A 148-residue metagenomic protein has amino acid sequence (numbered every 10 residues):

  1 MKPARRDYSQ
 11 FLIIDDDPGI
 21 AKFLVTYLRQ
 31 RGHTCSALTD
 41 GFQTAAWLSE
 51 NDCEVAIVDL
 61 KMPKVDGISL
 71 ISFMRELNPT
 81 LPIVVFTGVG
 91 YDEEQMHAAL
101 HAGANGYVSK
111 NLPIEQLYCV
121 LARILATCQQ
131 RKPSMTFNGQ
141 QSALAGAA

Functional and structural regions predicted by a protein language model:
P18-S36: Two-component/phosphorelay signaling modules centered on CheY-like receiver
T39-D40, D66-S69: Acidic catalytic/metal-coordinating carboxylates
A46, I68-P79: Short amphipathic alpha-helix used as the core "switch/output" element in two-component signaling
D59: Active-site residues of response regulator receiver
M62: Receiver (REC) domain active-site loop signature in two-component systems and cognate sites in sensor histidine kinases
S69, G90-V108: Alpha4 helix (beta4-alpha4-beta5 surface) of REC/receiver domains from two-component response regulators
F86-T87: Hydrophobic/aromatic residues positioned on beta-strands within the core alpha/beta folds
E94-Q95, L112-A122: C-terminal output helix
